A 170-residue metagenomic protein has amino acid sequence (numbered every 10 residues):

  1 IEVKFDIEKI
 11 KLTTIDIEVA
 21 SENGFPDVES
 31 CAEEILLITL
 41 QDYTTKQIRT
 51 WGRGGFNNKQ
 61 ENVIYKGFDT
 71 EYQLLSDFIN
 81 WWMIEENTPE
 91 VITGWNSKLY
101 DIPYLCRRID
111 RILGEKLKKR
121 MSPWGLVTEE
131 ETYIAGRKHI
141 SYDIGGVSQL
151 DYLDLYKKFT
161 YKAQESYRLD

Functional and structural regions predicted by a protein language model:
I1-N87: DnaQ-like (DEDDh/DEDDy) 3′-5′ exonuclease domain used for proofreading and 3′-end trimming on nucleic acids
W51-S166: Conserved DEDDh/DEDDy metal-dependent 3′-5′ exonuclease domain
L169-D170: Surface-exposed loop and adjacent secondary-structure segments within mature catalytic domains
